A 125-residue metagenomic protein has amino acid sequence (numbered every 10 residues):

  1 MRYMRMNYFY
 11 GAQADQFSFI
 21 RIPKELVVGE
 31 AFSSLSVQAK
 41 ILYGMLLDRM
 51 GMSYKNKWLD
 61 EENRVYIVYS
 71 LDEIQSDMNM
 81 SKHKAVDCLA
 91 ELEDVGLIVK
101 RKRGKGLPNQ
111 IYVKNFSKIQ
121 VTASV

Functional and structural regions predicted by a protein language model:
M1-L71: Short recognition helix of helix-turn-helix/winged-helix DNA-binding domains
R2-R5, S117-V125: Charged low-complexity intrinsically disordered patches
N7, K100-K102, A123: Compositionally biased, low-complexity repeat tracts
P23, Y112-K114: Residues in well-ordered beta-strands of folded domains
V27, I74, L107, K118-Q120: Generic "edge-of-domain/loop-turn" microfeature
L35, S81, K118-I119: Generic signature of intrinsically disordered, low-complexity, basic-rich segments and short cationic peptides
D48, N115-S117: Non-catalytic surface loops within mature trypsin-like serine protease
M50-Y112: Winged helix-turn-helix DNA-binding recognition segment
